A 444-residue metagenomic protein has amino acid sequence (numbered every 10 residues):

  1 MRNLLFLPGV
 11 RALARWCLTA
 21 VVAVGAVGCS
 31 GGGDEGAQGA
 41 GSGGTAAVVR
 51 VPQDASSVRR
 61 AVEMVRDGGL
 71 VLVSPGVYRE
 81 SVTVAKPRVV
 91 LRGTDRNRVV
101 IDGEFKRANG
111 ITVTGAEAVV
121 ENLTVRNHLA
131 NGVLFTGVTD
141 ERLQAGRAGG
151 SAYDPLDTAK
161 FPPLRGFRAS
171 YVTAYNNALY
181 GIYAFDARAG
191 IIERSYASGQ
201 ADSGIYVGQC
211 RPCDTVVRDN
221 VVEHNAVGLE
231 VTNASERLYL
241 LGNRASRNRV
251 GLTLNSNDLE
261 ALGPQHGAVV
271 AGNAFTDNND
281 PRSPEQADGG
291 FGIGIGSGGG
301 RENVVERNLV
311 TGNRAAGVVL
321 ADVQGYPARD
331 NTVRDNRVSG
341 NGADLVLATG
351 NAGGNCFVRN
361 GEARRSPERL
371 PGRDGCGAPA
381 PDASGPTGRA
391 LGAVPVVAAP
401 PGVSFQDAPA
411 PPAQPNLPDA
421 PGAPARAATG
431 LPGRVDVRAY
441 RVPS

Functional and structural regions predicted by a protein language model:
G25-G28: C-terminal motif of bacterial Sec signal peptides marking the signal peptidase cleavage site
S30-G33: Bacterial signal peptide processing site
A37-G39, G44-V73, V77: Acidic Gly/Asp/Thr-rich repetitive segments characteristic of extracellular carbohydrate-active and adhesion proteins
R66, K86-P87, R96, G115-A116 (+19 more regions): Parallel beta-helix/beta-solenoid
Y78-V84, G103-V113, L129-F135, A178-F185 (+9 more regions): Short glycine/acidic-rich loop motifs that flank beta-strands on beta-rich extracellular proteins
R79-V90, V100-P162: Extracellular beta-strand-rich solenoid/capping regions of secreted or surface-exposed proteins that bind or remodel
N341, L347-S444: Acidic, glycine- and Ser/Thr-rich low-complexity intrinsically disordered tracts in extracellular/secreted proteins
